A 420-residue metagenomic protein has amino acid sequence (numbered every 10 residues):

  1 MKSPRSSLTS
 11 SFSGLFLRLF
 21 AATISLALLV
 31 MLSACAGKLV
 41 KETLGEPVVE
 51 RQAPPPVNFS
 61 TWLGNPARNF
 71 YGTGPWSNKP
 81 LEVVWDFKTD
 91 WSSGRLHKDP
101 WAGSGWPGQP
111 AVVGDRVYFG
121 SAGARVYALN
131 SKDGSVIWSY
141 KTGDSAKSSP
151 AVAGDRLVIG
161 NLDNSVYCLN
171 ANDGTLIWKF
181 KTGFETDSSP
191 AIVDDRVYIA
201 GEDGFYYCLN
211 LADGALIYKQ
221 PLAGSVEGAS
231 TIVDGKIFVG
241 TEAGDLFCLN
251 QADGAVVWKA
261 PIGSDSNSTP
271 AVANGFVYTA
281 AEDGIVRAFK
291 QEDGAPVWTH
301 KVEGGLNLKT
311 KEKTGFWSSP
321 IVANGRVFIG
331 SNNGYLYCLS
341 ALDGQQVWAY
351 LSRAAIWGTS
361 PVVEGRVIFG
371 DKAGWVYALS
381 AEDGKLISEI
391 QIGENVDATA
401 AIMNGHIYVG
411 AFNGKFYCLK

Functional and structural regions predicted by a protein language model:
S3-T23: Bacterial N-terminal signal peptides that target proteins for export
M31-A34: C-terminal motif of bacterial Sec signal peptides marking the signal peptidase cleavage site
L39-P47, A53-P56, D86-A111, W138-A153 (+12 more regions): Extracytoplasmic beta-rich repeat domains
P47-W91: Blade/loop signatures of beta-propeller domains
N130-D133, N170-D173, N210-G214, N250-G254 (+4 more regions): Short loop/turn segments that connect beta-strands within beta-propeller blades
